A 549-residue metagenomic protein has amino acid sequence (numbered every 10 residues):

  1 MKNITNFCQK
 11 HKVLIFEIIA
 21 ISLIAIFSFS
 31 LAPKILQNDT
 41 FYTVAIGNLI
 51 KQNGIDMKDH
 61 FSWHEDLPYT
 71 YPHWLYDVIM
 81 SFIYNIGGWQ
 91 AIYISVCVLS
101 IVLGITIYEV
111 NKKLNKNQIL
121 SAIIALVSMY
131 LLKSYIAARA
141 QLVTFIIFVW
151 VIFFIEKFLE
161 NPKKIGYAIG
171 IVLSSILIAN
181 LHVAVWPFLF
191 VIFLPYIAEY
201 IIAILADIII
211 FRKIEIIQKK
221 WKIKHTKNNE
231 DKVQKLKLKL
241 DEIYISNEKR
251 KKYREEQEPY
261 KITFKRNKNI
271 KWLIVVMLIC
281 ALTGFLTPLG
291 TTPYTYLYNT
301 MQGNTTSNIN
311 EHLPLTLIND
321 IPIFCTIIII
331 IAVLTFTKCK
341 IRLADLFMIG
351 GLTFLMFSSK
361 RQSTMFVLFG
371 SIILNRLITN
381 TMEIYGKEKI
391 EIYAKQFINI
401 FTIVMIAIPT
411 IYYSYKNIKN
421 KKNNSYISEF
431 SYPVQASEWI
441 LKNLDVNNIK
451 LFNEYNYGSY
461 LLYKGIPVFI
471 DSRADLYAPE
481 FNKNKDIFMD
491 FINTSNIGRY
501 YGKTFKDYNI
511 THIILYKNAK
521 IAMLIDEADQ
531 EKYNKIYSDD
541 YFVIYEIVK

Functional and structural regions predicted by a protein language model:
I35-D39, K51-N53, H64-E65, V183-C339 (+1 more regions): Transmembrane catalytic cores of multi-pass membrane glycosyltransferases and polysaccharide-assembly enzymes
I94-L114: Transmembrane-helix motifs of polytopic, lipid-linked glycan transferases
I107-Y130: Transmembrane-helix signature of polytopic, membrane-embedded enzymes that assemble or transfer cell-envelope glycans
S128-L132, Y167-A184, L282-T283, G350-F357: Membrane-interface alpha helices of multi-pass inner-membrane proteins
Y135-V143: Short acidic/glycine- and proline-prone juxtamembrane loop motifs at membrane-interface regions of multi-pass membrane
K157-I176, K271-V275, L343-I349: Short hydrophobic alpha-helices at membrane interfaces in multi-pass membrane enzymes
K387-K442, G458, K464, S472-L476 (+3 more regions): Membrane-proximal, lumen/periplasm-facing interface regions of secretory-pathway glyco- and lipid-modifying enzymes
K464, K483-F542: Periplasmic/luminal catalytic loop of GT-C fold multi-pass membrane glycosyltransferases that transfer sugars from
